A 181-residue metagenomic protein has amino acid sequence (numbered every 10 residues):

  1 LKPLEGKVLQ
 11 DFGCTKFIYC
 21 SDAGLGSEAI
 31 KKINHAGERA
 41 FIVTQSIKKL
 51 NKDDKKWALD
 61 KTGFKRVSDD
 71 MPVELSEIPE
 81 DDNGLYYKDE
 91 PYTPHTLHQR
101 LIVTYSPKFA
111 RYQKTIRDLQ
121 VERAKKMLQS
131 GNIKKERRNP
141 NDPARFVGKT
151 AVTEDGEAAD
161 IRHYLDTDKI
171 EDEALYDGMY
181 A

Functional and structural regions predicted by a protein language model:
L1-A181: Anion-binding and metal-coordination hotspots
